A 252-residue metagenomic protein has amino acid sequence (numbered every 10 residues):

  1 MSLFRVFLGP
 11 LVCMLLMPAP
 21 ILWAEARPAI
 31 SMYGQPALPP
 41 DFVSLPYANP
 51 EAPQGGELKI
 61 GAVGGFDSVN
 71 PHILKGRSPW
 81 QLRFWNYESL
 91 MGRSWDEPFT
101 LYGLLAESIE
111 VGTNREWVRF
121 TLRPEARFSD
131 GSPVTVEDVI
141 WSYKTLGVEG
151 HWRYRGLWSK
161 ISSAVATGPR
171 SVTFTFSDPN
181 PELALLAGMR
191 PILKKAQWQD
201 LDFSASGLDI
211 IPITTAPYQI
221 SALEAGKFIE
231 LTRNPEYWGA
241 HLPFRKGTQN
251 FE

Functional and structural regions predicted by a protein language model:
M1-F4: N-terminal secretory signal peptides that target proteins for export/translocation
L8-A19: Bacterial N-terminal signal peptides
E25-N114, T121, K144, I213-T215: N-terminal lobe/hinge region of extracytoplasmic solute-binding protein
Y47, L74, M91-W95, N114 (+6 more regions): Sec-exported extracytoplasmic/periplasmic mature domains
Y87-E97, G188-E252: Gly/Pro-rich hinge or "lid" segments in bacterial periplasmic/extracellular proteins
F120-P124, Y143, R170-N180, E230-P235: Short, hydrophobic/aromatic-enriched beta-strand segments in well-ordered soluble domains
R155-D200, T215-E224: Surface-exposed binding/hinge segments that line and control ligand-binding clefts or catalytic entry sites
